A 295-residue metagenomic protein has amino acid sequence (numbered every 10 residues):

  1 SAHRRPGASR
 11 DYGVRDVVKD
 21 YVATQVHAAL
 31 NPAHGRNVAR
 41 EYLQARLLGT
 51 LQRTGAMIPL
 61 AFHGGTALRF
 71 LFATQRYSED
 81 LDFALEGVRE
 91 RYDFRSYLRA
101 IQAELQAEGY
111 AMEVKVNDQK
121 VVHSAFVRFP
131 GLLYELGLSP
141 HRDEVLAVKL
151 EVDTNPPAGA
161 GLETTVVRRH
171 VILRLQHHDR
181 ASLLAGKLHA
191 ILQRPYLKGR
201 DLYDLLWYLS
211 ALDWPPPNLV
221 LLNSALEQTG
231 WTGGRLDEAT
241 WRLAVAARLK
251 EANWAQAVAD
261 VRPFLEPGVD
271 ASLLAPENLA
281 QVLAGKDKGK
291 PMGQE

Functional and structural regions predicted by a protein language model:
H3-G7, D11-L60, L71-T74, E86-E295: Structured mid-to-C-terminal alpha-helical surface segments
H63-T66: Glycine-rich beta-strand-to-loop/alpha-helix junction loops that act as flexible
S78: Anion-coordinating catalytic cores for phosphoryl-, nucleotidyl-, and glycosidic chemistry
F83: Structural signature of FAD isoalloxazine-binding scaffolds in flavoprotein oxidoreductases
